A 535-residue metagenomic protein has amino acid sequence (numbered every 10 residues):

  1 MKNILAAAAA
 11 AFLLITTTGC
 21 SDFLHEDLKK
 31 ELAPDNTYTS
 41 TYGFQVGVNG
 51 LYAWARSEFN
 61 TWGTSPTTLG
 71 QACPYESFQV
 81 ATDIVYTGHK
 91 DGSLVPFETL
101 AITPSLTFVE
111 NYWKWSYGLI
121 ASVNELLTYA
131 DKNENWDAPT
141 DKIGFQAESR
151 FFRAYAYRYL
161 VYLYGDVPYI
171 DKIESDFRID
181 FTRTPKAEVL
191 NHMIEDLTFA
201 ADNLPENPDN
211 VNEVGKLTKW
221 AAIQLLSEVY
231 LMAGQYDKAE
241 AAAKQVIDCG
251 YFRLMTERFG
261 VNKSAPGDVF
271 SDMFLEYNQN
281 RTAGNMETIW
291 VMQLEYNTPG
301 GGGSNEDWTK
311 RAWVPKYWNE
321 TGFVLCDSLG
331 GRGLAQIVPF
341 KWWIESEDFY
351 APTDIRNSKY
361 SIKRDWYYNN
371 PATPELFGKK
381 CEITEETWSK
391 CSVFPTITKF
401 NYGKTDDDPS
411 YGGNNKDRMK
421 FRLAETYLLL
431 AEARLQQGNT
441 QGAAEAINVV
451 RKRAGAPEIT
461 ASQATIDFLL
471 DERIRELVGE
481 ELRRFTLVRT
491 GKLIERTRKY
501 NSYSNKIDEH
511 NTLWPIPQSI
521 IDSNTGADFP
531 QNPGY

Functional and structural regions predicted by a protein language model:
N3, L13-T39, M193, S227 (+2 more regions): Bacterial Sec-dependent N-terminal signal peptides
G19-F23, S116-L119, H192, K263-D327 (+3 more regions): Long, intrinsically disordered, low-complexity segments
S21-T87, W220-L226, Y230-L376: An aromatic- and glycine-enriched ligand-binding surface/loop that stacks and positions planar moieties
S40-N49, A53-G63, V85-Y164, D180 (+3 more regions): Conserved, well-structured interaction surfaces
S93-P96, L334-R422: Flexible, polar/acidic helix-loop-strand segments at domain edges
